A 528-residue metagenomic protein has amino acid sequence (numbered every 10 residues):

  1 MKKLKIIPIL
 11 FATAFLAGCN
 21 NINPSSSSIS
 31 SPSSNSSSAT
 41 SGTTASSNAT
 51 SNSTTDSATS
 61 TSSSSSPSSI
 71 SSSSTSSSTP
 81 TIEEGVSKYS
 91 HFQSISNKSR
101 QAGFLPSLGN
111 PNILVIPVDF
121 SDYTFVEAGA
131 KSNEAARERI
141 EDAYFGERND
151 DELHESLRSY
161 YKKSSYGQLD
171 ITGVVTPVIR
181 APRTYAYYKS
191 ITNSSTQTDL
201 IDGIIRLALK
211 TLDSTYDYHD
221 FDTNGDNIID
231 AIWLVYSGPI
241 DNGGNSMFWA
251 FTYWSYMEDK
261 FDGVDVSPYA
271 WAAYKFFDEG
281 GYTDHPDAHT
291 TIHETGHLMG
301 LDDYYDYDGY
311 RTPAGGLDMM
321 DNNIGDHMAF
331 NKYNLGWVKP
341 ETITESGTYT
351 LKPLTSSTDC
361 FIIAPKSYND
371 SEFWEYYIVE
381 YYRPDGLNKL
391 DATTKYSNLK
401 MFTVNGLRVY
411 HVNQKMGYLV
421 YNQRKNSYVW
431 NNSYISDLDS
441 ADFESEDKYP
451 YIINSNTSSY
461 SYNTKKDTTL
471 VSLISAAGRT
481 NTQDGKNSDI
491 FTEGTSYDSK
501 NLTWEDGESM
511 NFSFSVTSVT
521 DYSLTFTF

Functional and structural regions predicted by a protein language model:
M1-I7: Bacterial N-terminal signal peptides that target proteins for export
I7, T124-V126, Y307, D326: A generic structural micro-environment signature that highlights single residues at secondary-structure boundaries
L10-T13: Short, linear, compositionally biased motifs with a strong N-terminal bias
N20-N23, S76-N224, D230, Y236-G243 (+2 more regions): Zymogen propeptides/activation segments of proteases
I22-E83: Ser/Thr/Gly/Pro-rich low-complexity, disordered linker/stalk segments of secreted and cell-surface proteins
A231-N398, K415: Extracellular hydrolytic enzyme modules, especially secreted metalloproteases of the metzincin/thermolysin-like class
